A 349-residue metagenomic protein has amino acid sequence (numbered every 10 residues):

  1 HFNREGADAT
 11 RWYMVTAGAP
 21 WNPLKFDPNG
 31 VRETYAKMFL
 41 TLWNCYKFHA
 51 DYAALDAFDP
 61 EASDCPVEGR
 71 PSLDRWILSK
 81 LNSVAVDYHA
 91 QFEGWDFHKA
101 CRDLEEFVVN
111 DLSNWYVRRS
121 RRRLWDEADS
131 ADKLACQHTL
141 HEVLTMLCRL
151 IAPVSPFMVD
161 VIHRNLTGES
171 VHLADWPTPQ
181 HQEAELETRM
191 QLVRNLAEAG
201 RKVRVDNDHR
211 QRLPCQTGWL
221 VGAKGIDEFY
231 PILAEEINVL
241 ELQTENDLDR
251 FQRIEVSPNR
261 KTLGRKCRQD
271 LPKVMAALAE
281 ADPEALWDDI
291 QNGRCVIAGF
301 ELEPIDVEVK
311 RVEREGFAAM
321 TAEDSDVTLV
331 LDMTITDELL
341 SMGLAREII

Functional and structural regions predicted by a protein language model:
H1-L24: Alpha-helical recognition segments enriched in aromatics with Gly/Pro capping that present substrate-recognition
L24-F26, E228: Short acidic, glycine/serine/threonine-rich loops at helix termini
V31-I349: Feature 926 captures the class I aminoacyl-tRNA synthetase adenylation module centered on the KMSKS loop
